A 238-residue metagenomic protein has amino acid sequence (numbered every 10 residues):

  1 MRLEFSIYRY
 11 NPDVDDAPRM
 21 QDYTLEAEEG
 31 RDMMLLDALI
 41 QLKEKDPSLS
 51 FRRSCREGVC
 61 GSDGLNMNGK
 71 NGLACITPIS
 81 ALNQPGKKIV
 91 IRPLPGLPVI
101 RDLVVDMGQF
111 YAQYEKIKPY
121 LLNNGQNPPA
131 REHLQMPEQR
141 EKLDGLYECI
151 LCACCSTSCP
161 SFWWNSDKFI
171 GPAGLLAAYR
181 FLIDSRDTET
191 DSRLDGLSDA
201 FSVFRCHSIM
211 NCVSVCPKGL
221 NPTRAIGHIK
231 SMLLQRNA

Functional and structural regions predicted by a protein language model:
M1-T24: Eukaryote-biased recognition of intrinsically disordered, low-complexity regulatory segments
Q21-M33: Short, contiguous acidic and Ser/Thr-rich linear segments
E26, N66-G69: Short strand-turn-strand beta-turns centered on an Asx-Gly dipeptide
D32-P47, I89-A238: Ferredoxin-type iron-sulfur electron-transfer modules in oxidoreductases and energy-metabolism complexes
C55-G64: Short, structured protein-protein interaction patches enriched in aromatics and acidic/basic residues, typified by
G64-L65, C159: Short beta-strand scaffold segments in enzyme catalytic cores
K70-P85, I89-I91: Glycine-rich phosphate/adenylate-binding loop and adjacent beta-alpha elements of nucleotide- or dinucleotide-binding
